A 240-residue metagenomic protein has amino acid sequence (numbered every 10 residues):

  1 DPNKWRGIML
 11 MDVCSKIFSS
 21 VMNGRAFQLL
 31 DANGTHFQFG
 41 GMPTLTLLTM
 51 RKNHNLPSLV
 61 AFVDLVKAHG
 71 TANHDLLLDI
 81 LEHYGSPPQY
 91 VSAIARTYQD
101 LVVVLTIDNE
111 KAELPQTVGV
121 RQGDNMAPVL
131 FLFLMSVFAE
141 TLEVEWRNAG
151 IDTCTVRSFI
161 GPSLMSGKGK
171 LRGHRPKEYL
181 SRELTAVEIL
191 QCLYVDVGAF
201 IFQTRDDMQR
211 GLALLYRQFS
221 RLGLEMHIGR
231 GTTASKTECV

Functional and structural regions predicted by a protein language model:
D1-T155, F159: Conserved pre-catalytic core of RNA-dependent polymerases
M22-A26, T46-K52, D207-E225: Inter-domain linker/hinge segments that demarcate the starts of reverse transcriptase and RNase H-type modules
R25, G41-T44, Y194-V197, Q203 (+1 more regions): Non-catalytic, peripheral interaction segments enriched in hydrophobic/basic residues
N53-L56, A186-V187, H227, G231-T233: Short helix-terminating capping/connector loops at secondary-structure junctions
L65-G85, V118-V120, A186-L222: Catalytic palm subdomain of template-directed nucleic-acid polymerases, centered on the conserved carboxylate motif
Q89-Y90, L224-R230: Acidic/polar loop patches that form or flank catalytic/metal-binding clefts of enzymes that bind anionic ligands
D108, I228-V240: Short, conserved micro-motifs composed of acidic
D152-L184: Charged, glycine/proline-rich intrinsically disordered loops and linkers
